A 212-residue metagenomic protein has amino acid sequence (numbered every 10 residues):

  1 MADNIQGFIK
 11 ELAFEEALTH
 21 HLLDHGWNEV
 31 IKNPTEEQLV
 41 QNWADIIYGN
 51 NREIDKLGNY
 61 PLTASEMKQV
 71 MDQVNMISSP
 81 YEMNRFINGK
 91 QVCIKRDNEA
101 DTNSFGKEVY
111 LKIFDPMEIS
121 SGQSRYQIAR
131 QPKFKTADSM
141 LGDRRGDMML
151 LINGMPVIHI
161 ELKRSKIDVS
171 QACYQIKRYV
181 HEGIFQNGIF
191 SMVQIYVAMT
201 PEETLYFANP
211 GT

Functional and structural regions predicted by a protein language model:
M1-T212: An alpha-helical interface "stripe"
